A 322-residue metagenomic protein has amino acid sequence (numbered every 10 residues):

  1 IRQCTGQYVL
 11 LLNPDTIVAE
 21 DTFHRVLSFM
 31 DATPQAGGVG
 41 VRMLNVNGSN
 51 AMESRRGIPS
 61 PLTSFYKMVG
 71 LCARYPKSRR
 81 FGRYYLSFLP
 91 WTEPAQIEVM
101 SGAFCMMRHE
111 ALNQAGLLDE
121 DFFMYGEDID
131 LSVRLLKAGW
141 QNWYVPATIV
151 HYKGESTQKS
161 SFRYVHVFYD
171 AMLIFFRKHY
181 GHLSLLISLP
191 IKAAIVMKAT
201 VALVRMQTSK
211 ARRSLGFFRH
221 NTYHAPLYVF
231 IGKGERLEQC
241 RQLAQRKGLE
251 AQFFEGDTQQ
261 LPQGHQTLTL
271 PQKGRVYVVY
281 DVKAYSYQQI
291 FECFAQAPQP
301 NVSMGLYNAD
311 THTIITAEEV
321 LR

Functional and structural regions predicted by a protein language model:
I1-R2: Short, conserved alpha-helix that lines the donor NDP-sugar binding/gating region of sugar-transfer enzymes
V9: Short aromatic/hydrophobic "clamp" motif used to bind/position activated sugar donors
N13-I17, V282-A284: The conserved acidic donor/metal-binding loop of glycosyltransferases
I17-E53: Conserved donor NDP-sugar-binding/catalytic core segment of glycosyltransferases
I58-I97: Short, flexible, basic/aromatic active-site loop/helix in glycosyltransferases
P90-E93, E98-T148, C293-A295: A short, conserved alpha-helix in the catalytic core of glycosyltransferases
V133-A211: Active-site-adjacent helix/loop segment of glycosyltransferases that harbors family-specific signature motifs
F217-H220, H224-T313, L321: A solvent-exposed beta-alpha-beta segment
